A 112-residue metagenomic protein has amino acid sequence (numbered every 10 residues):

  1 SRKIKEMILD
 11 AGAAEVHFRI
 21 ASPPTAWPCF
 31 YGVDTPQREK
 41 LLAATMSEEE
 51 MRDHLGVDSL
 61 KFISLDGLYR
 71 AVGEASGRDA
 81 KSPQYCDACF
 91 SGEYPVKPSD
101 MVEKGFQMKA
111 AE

Functional and structural regions predicted by a protein language model:
S1-E112: PRPP-associated nucleotide enzymes
